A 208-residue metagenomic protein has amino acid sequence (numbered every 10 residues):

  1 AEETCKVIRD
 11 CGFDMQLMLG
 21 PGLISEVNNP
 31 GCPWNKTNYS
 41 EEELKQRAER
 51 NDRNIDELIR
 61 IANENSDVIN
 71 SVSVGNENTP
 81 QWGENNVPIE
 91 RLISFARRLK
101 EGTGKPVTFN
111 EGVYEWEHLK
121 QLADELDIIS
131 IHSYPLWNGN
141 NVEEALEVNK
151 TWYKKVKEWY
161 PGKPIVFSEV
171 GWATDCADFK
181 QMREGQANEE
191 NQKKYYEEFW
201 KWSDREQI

Functional and structural regions predicted by a protein language model:
A1-E2, W172: Gly/Ser/Thr-rich loops at beta-strand to alpha-helix junctions that form or flank small-molecule/cofactor-binding
E2-T4, R53-R60, N110-Q121, E147-K155 (+1 more regions): Alpha-helical scaffolding within the catalytic cores of extracellular/periplasmic polymer-degrading hydrolases
E3-K105: Substrate-binding cleft of extracellular glycoside hydrolase catalytic domains
V7, C32-P33, N85-I89, L122-D124 (+2 more regions): Short, glycine/charged-enriched secondary-structure capping and boundary segments
L19-P21, S25, P30, I69-N70 (+3 more regions): Aromatic- and acid-rich polysaccharide-binding/catalytic face of secreted or lumenal carbohydrate-active enzymes
I61-E64, K120, K163-S168: Short, functional N-terminal and low-complexity linear motifs
R97-E101, P106, E125-I208: Substrate-binding and catalytic surfaces of secreted/luminal carbohydrate-active proteins
